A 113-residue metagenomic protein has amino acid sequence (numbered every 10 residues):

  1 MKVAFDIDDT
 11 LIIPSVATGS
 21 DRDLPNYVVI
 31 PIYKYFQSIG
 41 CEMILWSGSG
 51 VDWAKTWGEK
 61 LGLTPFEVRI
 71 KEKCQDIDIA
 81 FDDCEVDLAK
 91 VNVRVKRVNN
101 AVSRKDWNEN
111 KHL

Functional and structural regions predicted by a protein language model:
M1-L113: Catalytic phosphate/metal-binding cores of nucleic-acid and nucleotide-processing enzymes, i.e., regions that mediate
